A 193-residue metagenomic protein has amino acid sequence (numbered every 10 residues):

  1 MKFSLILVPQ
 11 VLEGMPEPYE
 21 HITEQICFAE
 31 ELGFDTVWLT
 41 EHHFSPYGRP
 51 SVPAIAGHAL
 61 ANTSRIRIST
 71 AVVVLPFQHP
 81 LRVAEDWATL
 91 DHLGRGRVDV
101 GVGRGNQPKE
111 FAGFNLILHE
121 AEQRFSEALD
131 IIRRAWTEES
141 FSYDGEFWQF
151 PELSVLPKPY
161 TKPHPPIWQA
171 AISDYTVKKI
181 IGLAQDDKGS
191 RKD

Functional and structural regions predicted by a protein language model:
M1-I68, P163-P165: N-terminal beta1-alpha1-beta2 module of alpha/beta enzyme domains
F3-L7, V37-L39, I68-A71, V98-V102 (+2 more regions): Hydrophobic faces of well-ordered beta-strands that scaffold small-molecule active sites in alpha/beta enzyme cores
P9-Q10, H42-S45, V72-L81, R104-P108: Acidic, glycine-rich active-site loops and adjacent beta-strand->loop/helix elements that engage anionic groups
G14-H21, Y47-S51, Q78, R82 (+1 more regions): Alpha-helix N-cap and loop-to-helix initiation/capping positions
Q25-I26, V37-L39, F77-L81, G96: Conserved N-terminal glycine/acidic-rich loop preference
P50, V74, A171: Conserved residues at beta->alpha junctions
H79-D186: Internal, glycine-rich beta/alpha segment that forms the wall or movable "lid" of small-molecule/cofactor binding
